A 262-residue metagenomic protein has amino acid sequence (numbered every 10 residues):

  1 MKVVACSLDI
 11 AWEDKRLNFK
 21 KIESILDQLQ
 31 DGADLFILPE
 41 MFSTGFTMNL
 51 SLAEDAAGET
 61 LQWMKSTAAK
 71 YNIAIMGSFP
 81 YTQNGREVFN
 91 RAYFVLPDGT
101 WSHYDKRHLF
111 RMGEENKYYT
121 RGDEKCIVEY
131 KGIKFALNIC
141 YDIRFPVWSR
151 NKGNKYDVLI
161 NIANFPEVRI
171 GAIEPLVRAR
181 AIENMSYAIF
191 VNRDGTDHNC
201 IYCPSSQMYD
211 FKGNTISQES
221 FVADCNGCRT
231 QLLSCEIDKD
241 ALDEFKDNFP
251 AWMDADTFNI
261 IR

Functional and structural regions predicted by a protein language model:
M1-D14, R91, I133-D142, I160: Active-site-proximal beta-strand elements of phosphoester/diester hydrolases
C6, Y104, V128, V191 (+2 more regions): Hydrophobic residues at beta-strand termini and immediately following loops that shape nucleotide-binding pockets
K15, E23-P97, H103, P166-S186: Cys-nucleophile CN-hydrolase/nitrilase-fold catalytic domain and related Cys-dependent amidase chemistry that acts on
L17-D27, I143-R150: Short, acidic/polar
E59-M76, R144-T230: CN hydrolase (nitrilase-like) catalytic-core segments centered on the catalytic cysteine and neighboring Lys/Glu
G77-F79, R91-F94, C126, S206-M208 (+1 more regions): Short beta-strand scaffold segments in enzyme catalytic cores
Q83-N154, V168-P175, E244-A251, I261: Active-site catalytic loop in hydrolytic enzyme cores
L232-S234, K239-R262: Short, basic/aromatic-enriched C-terminal tail that caps enzymatic domains
